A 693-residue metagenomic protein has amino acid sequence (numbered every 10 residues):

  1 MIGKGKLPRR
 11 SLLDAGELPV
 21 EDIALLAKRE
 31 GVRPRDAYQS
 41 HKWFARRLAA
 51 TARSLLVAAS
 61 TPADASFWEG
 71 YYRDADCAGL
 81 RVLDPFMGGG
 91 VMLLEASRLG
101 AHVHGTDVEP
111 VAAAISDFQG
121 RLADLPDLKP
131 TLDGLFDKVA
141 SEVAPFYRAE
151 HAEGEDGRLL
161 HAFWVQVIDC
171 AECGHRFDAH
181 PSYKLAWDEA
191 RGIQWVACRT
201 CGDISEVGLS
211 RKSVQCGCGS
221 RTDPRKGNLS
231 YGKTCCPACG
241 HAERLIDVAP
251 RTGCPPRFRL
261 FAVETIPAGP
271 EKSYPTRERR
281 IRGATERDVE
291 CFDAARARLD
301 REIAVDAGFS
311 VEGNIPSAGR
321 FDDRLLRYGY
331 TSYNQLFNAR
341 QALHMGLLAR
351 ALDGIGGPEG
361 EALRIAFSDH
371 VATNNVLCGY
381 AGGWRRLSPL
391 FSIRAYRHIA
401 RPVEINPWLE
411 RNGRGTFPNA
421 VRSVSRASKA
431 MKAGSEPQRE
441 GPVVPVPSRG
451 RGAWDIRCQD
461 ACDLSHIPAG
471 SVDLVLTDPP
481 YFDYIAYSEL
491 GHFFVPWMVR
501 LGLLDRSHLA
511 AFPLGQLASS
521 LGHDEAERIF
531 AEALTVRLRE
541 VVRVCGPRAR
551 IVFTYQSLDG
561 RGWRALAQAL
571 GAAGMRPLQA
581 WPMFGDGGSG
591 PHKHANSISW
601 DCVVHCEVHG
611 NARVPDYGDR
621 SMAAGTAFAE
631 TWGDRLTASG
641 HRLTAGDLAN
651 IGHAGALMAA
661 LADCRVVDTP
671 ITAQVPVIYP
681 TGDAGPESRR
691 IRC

Functional and structural regions predicted by a protein language model:
I2-L83, M92-L93, S97-P468, Y487-H523 (+9 more regions): Nucleic-acid modification enzymes, centered on SAM-dependent nucleic-acid methyltransferases
G89: Conserved SAM/SAH-binding loop
V475-L476: Hydrophobic beta-strand segment of the Class I
R500-L504, E540, C545-I551: Short glycine-dipeptide loop
A531-P547, A572: A short glycine-rich, Lys/Arg-flanked "PGG" loop and its adjoining helix->strand segment in the class I
